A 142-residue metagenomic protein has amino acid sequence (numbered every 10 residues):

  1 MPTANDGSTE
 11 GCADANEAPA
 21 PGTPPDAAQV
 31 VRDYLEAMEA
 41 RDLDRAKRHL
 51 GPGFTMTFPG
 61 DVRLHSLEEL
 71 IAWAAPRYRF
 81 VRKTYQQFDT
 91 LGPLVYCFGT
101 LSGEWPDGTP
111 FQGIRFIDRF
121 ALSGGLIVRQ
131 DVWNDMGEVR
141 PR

Functional and structural regions predicted by a protein language model:
M1-P52, P141: Short, low-complexity N-terminal intrinsically disordered segments enriched in polar/charged residues
P2, R115-P141: Short beta-strand edge/turn micro-motifs at domain boundaries
Y34, R45-K47, F54, L70 (+4 more regions): Hydrophobic pocket/interface hotspot
L43-P93: A solvent-exposed, acidic/Ser-Thr-rich amphipathic alpha-helical stretch
L50, L101-G103, N134: Short beta-strand segments enriched in hydrophobic/aromatic residues within well-folded beta-rich domains
G92-S102: A short hydrophobic beta-strand element
T100-G124: Exposed beta-sheet edge and beta->alpha loop/turn motif
D107-P110, E138-R142: A short, polar/proline- and glycine-enriched secondary-structure boundary/capping micro-motif
